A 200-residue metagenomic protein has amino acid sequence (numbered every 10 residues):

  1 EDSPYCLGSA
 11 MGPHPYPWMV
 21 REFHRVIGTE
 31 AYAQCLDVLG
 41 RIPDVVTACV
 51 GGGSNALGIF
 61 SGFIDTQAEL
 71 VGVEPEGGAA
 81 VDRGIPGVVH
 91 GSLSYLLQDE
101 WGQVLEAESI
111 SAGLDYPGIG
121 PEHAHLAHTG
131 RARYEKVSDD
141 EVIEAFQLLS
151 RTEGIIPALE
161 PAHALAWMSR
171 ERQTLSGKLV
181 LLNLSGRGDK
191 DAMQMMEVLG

Functional and structural regions predicted by a protein language model:
E1-R21, L39, G72-I155, E197-G200: Active-site/ligand-binding loops adjacent to catalytic centers
G8, A48-V50, V71-E74, V137 (+2 more regions): Generic beta-strand/beta-sheet core signal
P15-E30, A158-H163: A glycine-rich, Thr/Ser-enriched phosphate-binding loop motif common to dinucleotide/cofactor-binding enzymes
V26-I42, R170: Phosphate/ATP-binding catalytic cores across multiple sugar-kinase/actin-like superfamilies, primarily ASKHA
R41-N55, L179-L184: A short, small-residue-rich loop immediately preceding and capping a beta-strand
C49-F60, A80-V81, P161-M168, D189-A192: Short glycine/serine/threonine-rich phosphate/pyrophosphate-binding segments that cradle anionic phosphate groups
Q67-E74, W167-G200: Catalytic phosphate/nucleotide-handling subdomain of diverse soluble enzymes
D139-E144, H163-T174: A short, acidic, amphipathic alpha-helical segment used as a generic capping/interface helix at domain edges
